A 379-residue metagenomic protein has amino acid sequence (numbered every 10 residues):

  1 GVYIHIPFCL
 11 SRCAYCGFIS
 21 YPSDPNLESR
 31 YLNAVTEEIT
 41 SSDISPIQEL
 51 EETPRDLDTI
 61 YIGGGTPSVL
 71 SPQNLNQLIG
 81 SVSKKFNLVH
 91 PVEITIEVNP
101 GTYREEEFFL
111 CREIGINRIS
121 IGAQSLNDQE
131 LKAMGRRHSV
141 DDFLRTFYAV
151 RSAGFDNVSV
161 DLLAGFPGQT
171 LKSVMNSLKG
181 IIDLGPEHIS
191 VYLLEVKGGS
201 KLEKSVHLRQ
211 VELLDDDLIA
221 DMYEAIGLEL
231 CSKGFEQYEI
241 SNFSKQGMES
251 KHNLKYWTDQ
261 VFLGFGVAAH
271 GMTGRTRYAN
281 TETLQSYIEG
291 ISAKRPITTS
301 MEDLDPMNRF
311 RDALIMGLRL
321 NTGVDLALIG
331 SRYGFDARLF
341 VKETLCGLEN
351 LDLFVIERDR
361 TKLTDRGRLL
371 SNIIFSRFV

Functional and structural regions predicted by a protein language model:
G1-V2, E49-P54, S376: N-terminal [4Fe-4S]-dependent radical SAM core
I4-I6, A123: Alpha/beta-hydrolase
P7-S20: Local cysteine-cluster metal-coordination motifs and their immediate loop/turn environment, predominantly Fe-S cluster
S20-S45, R55-F335: C-terminal scaffold of the Radical SAM
F335-G347: Short amphipathic alpha-helical interaction segments
E349-D359: A short, conserved structural fragment
R360-D365: Minor-groove-contacting beta-hairpin "wing" of winged helix-turn-helix DNA-binding domains
R366-V379: Short, amphipathic alpha-helical interaction segments positioned at domain boundaries
